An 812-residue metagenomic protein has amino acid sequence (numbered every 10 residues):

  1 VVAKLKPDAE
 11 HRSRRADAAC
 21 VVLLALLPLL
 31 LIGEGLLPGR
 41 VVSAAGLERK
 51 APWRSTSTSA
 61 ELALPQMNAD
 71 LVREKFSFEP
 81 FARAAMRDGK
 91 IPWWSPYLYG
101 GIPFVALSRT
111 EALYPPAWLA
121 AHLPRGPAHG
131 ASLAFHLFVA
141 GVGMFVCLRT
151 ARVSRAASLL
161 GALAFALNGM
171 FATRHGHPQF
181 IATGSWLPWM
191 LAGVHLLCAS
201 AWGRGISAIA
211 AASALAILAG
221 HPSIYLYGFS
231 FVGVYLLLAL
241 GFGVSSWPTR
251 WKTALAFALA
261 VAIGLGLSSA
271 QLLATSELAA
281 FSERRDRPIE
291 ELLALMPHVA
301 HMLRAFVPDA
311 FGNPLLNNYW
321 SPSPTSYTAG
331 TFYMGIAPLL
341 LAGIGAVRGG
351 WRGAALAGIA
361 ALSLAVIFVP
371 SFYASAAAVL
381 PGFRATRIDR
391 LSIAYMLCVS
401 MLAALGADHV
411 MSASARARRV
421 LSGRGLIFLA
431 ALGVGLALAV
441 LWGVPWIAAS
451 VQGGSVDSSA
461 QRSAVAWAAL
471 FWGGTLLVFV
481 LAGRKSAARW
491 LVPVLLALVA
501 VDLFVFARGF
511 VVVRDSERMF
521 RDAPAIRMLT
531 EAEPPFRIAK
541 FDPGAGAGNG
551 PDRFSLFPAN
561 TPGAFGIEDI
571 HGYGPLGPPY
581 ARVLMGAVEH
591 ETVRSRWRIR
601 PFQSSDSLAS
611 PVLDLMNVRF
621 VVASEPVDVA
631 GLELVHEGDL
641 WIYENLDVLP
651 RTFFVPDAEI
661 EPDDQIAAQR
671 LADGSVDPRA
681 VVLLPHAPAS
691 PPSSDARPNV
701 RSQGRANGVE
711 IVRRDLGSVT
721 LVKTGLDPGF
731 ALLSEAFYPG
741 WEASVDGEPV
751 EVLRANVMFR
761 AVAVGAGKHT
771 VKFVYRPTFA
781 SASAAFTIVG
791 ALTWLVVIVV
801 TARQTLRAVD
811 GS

Functional and structural regions predicted by a protein language model:
V1-L5, L160, H177-S185, G193 (+7 more regions): Contiguous transmembrane helix-bundle modules in multi-pass membrane proteins
A9-R12, M616-R619, D628-V629, G638 (+2 more regions): Active-site-proximal, structured, solvent-exposed surfaces of multi-pass membrane proteins that position macromolecular
H11-P103, S276-S282, L340, R518-F520 (+2 more regions): Hydrophobic alpha-helical membrane-insertion signals
L26, I206-H221, A260-G266, L364: Membrane-interface alpha helices of multi-pass inner-membrane proteins
E48-M86, K90, A260-G345, A385-I393 (+4 more regions): Periplasmic/ER-lumenal interhelical loops and adjacent helix-loop junctions in multi-pass membrane proteins
R49-T56, R287, G454-S455, A497 (+3 more regions): Extracytoplasmic
A131-A151: Transmembrane-helix motifs of polytopic, lipid-linked glycan transferases
F145-A166, S200-I206: Transmembrane-helix signature of polytopic, membrane-embedded enzymes that assemble or transfer cell-envelope glycans
